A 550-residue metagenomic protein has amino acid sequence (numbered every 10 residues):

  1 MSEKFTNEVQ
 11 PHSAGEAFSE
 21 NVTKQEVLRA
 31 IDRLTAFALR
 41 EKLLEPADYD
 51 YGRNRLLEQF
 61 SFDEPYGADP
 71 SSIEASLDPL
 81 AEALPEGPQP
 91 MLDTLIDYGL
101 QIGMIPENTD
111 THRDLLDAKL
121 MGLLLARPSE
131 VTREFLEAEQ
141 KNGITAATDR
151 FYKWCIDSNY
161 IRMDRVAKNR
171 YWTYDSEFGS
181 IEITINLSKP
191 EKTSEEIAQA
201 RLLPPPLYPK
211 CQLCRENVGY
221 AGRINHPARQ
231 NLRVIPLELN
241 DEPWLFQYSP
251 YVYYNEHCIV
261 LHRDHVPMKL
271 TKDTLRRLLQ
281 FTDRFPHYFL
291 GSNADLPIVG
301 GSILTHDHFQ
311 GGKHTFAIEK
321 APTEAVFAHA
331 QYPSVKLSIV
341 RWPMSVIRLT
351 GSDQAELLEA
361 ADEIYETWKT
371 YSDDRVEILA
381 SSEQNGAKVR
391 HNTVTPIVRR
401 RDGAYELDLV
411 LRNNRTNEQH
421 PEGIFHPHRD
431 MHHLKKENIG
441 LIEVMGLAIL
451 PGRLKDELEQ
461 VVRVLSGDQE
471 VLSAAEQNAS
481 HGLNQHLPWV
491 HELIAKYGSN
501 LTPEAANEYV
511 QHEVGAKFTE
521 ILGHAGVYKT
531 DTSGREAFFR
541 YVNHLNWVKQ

Functional and structural regions predicted by a protein language model:
M1-G222, V394, G403-Q550: Sequence termini and other peripheral, non-core segments
N169-W172, R233-I235, L245-P250, S292-G301 (+1 more regions): Catalytic micro-motifs at enzyme active sites that drive phosphoryl/nucleotidyl and oxygen chemistry
D175, L237-E238, Q247-Y254, L337-V340 (+1 more regions): Short glycine/proline-enriched loop/turn "hinge" motifs that connect secondary-structure elements and lie
E182-T184, L245-Q247, F289-S292, V376 (+1 more regions): A structural signal for short, well-ordered beta-strand segments and their strand-loop junctions that often border
E191-L270: Active-site acidic/histidine clusters and adjacent loop/turn architecture that either coordinate catalytic ions
C258-P267, W342-T350, G498-E504: Glycine- and acidic
K269, D273, T282-T305, G311-S372: Catalytic or ion-translocation cores adjacent to nucleophile or general acid/base/metal-coordination motifs in diverse
A330-W342, T350-L450: C-terminal catalytic or substrate-handling cores of phosphate/nucleotide- and metal-cofactor-dependent proteins acting
